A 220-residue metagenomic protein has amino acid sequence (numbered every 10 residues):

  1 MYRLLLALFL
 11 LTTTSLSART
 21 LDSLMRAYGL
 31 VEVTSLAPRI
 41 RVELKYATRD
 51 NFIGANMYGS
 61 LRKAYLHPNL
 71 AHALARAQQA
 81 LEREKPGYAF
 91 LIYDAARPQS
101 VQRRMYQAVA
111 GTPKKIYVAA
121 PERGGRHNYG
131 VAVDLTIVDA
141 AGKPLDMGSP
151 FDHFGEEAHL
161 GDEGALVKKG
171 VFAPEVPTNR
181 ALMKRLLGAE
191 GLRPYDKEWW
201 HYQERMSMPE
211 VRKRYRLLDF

Functional and structural regions predicted by a protein language model:
L4-T12: Sec-dependent N-terminal signal peptides
S17-A95, M105, G111-K197, R205-F220: Extracytoplasmic cell-surface/polysaccharide-interacting catalytic and binding patches
P98: Segments that shape or occlude catalytic/ligand-binding pockets
V101: Short, well-ordered surface patches within globular domains
Y202: Conserved metal-phosphate-binding beta-hairpin within the catalytic cores of diverse ATP-dependent phosphoryl-transfer
